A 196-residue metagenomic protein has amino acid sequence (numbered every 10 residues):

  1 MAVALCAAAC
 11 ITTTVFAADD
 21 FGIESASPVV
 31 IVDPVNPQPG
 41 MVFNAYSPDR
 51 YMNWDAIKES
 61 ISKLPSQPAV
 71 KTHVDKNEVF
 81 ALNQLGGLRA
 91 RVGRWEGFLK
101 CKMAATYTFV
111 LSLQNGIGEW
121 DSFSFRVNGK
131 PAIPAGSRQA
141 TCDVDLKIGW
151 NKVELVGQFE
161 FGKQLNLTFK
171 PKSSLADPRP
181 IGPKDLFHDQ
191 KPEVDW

Functional and structural regions predicted by a protein language model:
A2-T12: Bacterial N-terminal signal peptides
V15-A17: Boundary at the C-terminal end of the N-terminal hydrophobic targeting segment
D19-W196: Acidic/polar, compositionally biased interaction segments
